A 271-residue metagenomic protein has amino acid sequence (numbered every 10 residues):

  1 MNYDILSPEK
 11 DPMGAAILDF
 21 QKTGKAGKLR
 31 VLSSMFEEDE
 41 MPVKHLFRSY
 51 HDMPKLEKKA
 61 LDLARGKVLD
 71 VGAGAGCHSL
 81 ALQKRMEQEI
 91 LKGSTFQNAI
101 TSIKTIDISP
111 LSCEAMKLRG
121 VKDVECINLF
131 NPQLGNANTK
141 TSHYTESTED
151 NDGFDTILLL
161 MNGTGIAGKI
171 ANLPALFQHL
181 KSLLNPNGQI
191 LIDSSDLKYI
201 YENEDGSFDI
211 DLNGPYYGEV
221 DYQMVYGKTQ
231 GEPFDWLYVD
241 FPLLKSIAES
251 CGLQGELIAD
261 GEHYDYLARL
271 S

Functional and structural regions predicted by a protein language model:
M1-L32: N-terminal auxiliary segments of SAM/dcSAM-dependent transferases
Y50-K67: Conserved alpha-helix/loop element of class I SAM-dependent methyltransferases that forms part of the SAM/SAH-binding
A75-E87: Conserved SAM-binding loop of SAM-dependent methyltransferases across substrates and taxa, primarily the Class I
S109-P110: Conserved SAM/SAH-binding beta-strand->alpha-helix loop
G120-P132: Conserved SAM-binding strand-loop segment of SAM-dependent methyltransferases
F130, G153-P174: A short SAM/SAH-binding and catalytic strip from SAM-dependent methyltransferases
P174-P186: A short glycine-rich, Lys/Arg-flanked "PGG" loop and its adjoining helix->strand segment in the class I
P186-K245: SAM-dependent methyltransferase
